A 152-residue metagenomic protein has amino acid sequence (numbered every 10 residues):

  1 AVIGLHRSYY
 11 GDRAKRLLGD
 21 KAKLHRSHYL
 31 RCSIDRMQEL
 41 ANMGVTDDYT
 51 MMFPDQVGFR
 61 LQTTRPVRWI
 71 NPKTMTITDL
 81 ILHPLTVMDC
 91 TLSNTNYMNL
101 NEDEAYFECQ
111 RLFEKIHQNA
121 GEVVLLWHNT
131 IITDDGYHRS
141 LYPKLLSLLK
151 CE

Functional and structural regions predicted by a protein language model:
A1, K15, M37-L40, F113 (+1 more regions): Short amphipathic alpha-helical segments and helix-helix/interface helices
A1-V2, Y9-G11: Active-site beta->alpha N-cap acidic-glycine motif
V2-I3, L17-K23, E122-V123: Short, surface-exposed connector motifs at secondary-structure boundaries
L5, S27, L85, L125-W127: Conserved beta-strand positions
H6, T50-M52, L126-T130: Short acidic/histidine-rich active-site segments
G19-H117: Active-site-adjacent pocket scaffolds in enzyme catalytic domains
D103-E152: C-terminal domain-boundary segment and adjacent tail
